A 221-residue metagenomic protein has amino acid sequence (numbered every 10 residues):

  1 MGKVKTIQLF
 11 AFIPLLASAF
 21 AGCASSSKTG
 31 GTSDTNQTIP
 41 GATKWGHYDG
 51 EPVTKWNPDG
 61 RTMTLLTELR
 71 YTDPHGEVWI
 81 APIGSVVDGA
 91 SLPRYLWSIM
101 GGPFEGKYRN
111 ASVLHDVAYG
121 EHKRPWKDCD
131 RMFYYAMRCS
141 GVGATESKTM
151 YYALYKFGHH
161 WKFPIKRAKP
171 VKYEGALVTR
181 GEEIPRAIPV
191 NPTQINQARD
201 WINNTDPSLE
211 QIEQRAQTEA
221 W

Functional and structural regions predicted by a protein language model:
M1-F10: Bacterial N-terminal signal peptides that target proteins for export
F10-A19: Bacterial N-terminal signal peptides
A24-W221: Extended terminal accessory/targeting regions
